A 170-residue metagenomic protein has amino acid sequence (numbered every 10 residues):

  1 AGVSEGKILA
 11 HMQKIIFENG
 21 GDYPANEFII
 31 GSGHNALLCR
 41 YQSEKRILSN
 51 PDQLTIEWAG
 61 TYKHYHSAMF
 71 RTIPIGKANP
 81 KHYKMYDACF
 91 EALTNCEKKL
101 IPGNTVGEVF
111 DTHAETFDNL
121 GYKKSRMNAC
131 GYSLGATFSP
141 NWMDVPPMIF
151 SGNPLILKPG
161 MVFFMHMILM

Functional and structural regions predicted by a protein language model:
A1-M170: Active-site neighborhoods and metal-handling regions in enzymes and metal-associated proteins
